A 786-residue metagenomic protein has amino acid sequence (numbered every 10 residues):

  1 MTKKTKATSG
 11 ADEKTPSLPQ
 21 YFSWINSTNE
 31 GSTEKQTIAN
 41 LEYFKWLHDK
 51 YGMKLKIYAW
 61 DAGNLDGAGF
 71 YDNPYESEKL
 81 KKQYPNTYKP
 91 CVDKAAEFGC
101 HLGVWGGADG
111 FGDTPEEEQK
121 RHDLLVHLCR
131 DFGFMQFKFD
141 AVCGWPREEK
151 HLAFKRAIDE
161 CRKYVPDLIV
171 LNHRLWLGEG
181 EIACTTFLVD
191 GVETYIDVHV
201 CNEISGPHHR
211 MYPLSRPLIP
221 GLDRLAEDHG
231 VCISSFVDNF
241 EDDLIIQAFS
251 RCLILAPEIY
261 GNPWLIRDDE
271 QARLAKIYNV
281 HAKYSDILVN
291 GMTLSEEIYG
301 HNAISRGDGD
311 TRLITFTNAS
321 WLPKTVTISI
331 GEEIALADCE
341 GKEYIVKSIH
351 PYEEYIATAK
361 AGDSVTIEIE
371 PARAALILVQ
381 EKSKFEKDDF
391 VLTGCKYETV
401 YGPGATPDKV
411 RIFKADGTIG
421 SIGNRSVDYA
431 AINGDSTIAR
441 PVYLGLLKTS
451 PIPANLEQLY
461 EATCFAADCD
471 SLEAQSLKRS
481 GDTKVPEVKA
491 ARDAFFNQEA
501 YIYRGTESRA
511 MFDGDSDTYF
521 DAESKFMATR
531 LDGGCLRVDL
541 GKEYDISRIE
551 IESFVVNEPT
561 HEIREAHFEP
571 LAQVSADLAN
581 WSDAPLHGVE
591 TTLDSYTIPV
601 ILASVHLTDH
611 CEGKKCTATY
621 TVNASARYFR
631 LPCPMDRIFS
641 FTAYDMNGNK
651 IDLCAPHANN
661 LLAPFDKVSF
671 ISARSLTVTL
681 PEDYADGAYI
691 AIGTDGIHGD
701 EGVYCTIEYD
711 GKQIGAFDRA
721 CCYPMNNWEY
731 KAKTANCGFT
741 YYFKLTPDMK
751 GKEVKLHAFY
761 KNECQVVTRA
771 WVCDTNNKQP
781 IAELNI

Functional and structural regions predicted by a protein language model:
M1, I158-D159, Y164-E354, G362-L376: Active-site-proximal substrate-binding groove within the catalytic cores of carbohydrate-active enzymes
T2-L41, Y51-I57, D61: An acidic-aromatic substrate-binding cleft motif
I57-E241: Aromatic- and carboxylate-enriched substrate-binding clefts and catalytic-loop regions of carbohydrate-active enzymes
R273-V280, D286-G291, I298, Y429 (+10 more regions): Disordered, acidic Ser/Thr/Pro-rich linker "stalks" and the adjacent N-terminal cap of the next globular domain
N290-T311, S383-T418, L662-T679: Surface beta-strand/loop "capping" patches
A319-D338, D408-D428: Surface-exposed beta-strand/loop patches in extracellular or lumenal glycoproteins
E333-Y355, G434, H698-Y704, Q713-D718: Short aromatic-acidic-glycine turn motif
A357-V410, A430-S471: C-terminal beta-strand-rich structural cap/linker in extracellular carbohydrate-active enzymes
